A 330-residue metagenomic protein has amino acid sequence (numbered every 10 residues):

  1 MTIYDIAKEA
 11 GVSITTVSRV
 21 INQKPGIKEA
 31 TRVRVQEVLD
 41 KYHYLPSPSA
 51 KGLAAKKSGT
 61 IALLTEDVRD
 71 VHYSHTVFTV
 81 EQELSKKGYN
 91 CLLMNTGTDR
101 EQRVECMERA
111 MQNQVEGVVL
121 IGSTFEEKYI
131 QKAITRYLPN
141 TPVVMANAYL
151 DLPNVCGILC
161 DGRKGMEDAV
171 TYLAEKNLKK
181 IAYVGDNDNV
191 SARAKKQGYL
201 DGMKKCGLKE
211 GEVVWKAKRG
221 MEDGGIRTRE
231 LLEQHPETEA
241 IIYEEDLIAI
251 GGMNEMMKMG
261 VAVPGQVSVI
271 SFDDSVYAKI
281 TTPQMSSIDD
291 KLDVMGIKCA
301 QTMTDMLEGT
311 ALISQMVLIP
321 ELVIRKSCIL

Functional and structural regions predicted by a protein language model:
M1-G59: N-terminal helix-turn-helix DNA-binding module of bacterial transcription factors
L39-L53, H72, T76-T79, I121 (+2 more regions): Alpha-helical linker/hinge and terminal dimerization helices associated with HTH transcriptional regulators
G59-T171, E175, E233: Alpha-helical recognition/docking segments in bacterial nutrient-uptake and carbohydrate-utilization systems
E66-H75, L93-Q102, T124, G157-D168 (+5 more regions): Hinge/beta->alpha junction and helix N-cap segments in small-molecule ligand-binding domains
E116, L178-K180, E239: Short acidic/polar active-site loop segments enriched in Thr and Asp
K179-K180, E210-E212, V263-V269: Short acidic capping loops at alpha-helix termini that bridge into adjacent secondary structure
R229-L330: Flexible loop/turn connectors
